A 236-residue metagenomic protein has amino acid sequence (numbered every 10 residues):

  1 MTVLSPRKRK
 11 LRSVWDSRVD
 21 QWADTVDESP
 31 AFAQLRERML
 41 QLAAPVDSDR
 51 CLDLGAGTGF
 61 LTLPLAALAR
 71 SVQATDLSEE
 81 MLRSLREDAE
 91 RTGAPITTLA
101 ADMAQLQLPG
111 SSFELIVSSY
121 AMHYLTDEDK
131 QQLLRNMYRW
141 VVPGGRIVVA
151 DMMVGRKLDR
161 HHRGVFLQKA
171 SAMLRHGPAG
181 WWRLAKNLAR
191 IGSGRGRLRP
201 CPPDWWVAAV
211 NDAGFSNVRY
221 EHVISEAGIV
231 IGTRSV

Functional and structural regions predicted by a protein language model:
M1-V46: Conserved class I S-adenosyl-L-methionine
R50, G145-R146: Short glycine-centered segments of the SAM/dcSAM-binding site in methyltransferase folds
L52, T58-Q105: Class I SAM-dependent methyltransferase SAM/SAH-binding core
L108-L115: A short acidic, Gly/Pro-enriched loop at the edge of an enzyme's catalytic core that lines a small-molecule cofactor
L115-E128: A short SAM/SAH-binding and catalytic strip from SAM-dependent methyltransferases
Q131-P143: A short glycine-rich, Lys/Arg-flanked "PGG" loop and its adjoining helix->strand segment in the class I
A150-A213, R219-Y220: C-terminal alpha-helical "lid/dimerization" subdomain adjacent to the S-adenosyl-L-methionine
G214-V236: Core SAM-dependent methyltransferase catalytic element
